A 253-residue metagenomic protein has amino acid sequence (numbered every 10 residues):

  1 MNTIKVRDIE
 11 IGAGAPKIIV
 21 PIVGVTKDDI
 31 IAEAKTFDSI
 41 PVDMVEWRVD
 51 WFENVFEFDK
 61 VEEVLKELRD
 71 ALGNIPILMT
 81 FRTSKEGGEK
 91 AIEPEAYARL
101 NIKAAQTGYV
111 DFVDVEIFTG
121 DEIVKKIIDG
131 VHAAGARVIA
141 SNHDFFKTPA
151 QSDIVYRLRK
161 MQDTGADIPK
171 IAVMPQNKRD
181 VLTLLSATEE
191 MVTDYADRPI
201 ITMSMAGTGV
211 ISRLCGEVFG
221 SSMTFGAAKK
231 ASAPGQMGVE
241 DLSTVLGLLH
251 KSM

Functional and structural regions predicted by a protein language model:
M1-E10, K251-M253: Short, Lys/Arg-enriched, disordered terminal segments
M1-K5, V61, T183-L184, A206-G207: Short amphipathic alpha-helical surface micro-motifs
N2-I4, A13-A133, H143-K147: Active-site beta->alpha loop and helix N-cap motifs at the rims of alpha/beta catalytic domains
V6-I9, L68, A96, Q151-Q162: Short N-terminal signal/transit or membrane-insertion segments and the immediately adjacent low-complexity/disordered
I9-A13, D70, A105-T107, Q162-D163 (+2 more regions): Solvent-exposed alpha-helices and their adjacent loops that cap or buttress functional pockets in soluble metabolic
F112, I117-M253: Catalytic alpha/beta core domains of metabolic enzymes, predominantly
